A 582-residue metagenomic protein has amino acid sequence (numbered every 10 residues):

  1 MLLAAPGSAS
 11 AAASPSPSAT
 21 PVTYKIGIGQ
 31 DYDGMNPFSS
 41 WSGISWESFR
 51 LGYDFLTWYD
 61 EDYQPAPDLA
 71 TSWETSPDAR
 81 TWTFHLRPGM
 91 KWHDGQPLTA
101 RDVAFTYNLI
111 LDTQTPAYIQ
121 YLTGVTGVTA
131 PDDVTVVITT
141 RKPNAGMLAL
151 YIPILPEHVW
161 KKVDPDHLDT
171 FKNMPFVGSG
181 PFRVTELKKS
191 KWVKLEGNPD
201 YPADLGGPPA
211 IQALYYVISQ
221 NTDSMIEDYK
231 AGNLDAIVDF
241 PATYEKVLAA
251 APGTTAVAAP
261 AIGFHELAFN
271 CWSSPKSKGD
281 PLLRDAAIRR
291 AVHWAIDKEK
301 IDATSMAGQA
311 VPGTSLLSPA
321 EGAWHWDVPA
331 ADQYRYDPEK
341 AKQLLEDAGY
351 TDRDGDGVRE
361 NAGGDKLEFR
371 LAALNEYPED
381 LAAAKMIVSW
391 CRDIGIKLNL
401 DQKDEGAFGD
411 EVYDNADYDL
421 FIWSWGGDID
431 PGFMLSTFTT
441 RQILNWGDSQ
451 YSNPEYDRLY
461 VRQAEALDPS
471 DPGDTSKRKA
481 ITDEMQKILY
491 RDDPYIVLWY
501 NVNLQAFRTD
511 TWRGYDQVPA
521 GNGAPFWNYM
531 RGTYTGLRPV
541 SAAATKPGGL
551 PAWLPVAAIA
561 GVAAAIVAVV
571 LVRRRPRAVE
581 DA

Functional and structural regions predicted by a protein language model:
K25, T99-T106, D133-T139, G180-P181 (+6 more regions): Alpha-helical secondary-structure segments
G27-P77, N108, V177: N-terminal lobe/hinge region of extracytoplasmic solute-binding protein
G29-F49, L69-T71, Q96, Y118 (+4 more regions): A structural "hinge/loop" feature
D60-Q64, P153-P208, A213-Y215, D223 (+3 more regions): Gly/Pro-rich hinge or "lid" segments in bacterial periplasmic/extracellular proteins
H85, I119-K162, E186-K188, T304: Surface-exposed binding/hinge segments that line and control ligand-binding clefts or catalytic entry sites
I110, G127-T129, T185-E196, Y215-K276 (+4 more regions): Extracellular/periplasmic solute-recognition and catalytic clefts
T170-N173, D200-V247, A383, V388 (+2 more regions): Ligand-site clamp/hinge motif
K188, W192, G197, P260-H265 (+4 more regions): Detector for C-terminal structural segments
